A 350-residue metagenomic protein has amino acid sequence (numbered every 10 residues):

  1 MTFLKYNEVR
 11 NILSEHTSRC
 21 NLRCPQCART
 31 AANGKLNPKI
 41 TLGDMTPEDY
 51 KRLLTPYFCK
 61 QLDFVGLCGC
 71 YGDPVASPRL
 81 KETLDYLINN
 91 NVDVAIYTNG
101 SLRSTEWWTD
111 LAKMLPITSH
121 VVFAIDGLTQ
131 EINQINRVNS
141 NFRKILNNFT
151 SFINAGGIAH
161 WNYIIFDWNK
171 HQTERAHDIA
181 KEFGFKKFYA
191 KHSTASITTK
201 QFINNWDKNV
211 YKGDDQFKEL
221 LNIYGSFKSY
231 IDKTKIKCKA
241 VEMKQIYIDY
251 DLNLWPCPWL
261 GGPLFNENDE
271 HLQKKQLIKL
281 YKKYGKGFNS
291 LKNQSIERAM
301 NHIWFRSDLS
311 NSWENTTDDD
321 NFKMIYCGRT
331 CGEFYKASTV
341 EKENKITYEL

Functional and structural regions predicted by a protein language model:
M1-V9, L22: Recognition helices and adjacent regulatory flanks at domain boundaries
N7, E15, T30-M45, C59-K60 (+8 more regions): Radical SAM enzyme [4Fe-4S]-AdoMet core and its adjacent flexible, acidic and glycine-rich loops/tails across
N21-A31, F322-K336: Local cysteine-cluster metal-coordination motifs and their immediate loop/turn environment, predominantly Fe-S cluster
Y50-L53, W107-L111, H171-T173: Short, acidic/polar
F64, I96: Catalytic phosphate/metal-binding cores of nucleic-acid and nucleotide-processing enzymes, i.e., regions that mediate
L67-G69: Nucleotide-activated donor-dependent transferases that construct or modify glycoconjugates
G72-P78, S101-E106, F166-H171: Acidic-and-aromatic substrate-binding clefts and catalytic sites of carbohydrate-active enzymes
